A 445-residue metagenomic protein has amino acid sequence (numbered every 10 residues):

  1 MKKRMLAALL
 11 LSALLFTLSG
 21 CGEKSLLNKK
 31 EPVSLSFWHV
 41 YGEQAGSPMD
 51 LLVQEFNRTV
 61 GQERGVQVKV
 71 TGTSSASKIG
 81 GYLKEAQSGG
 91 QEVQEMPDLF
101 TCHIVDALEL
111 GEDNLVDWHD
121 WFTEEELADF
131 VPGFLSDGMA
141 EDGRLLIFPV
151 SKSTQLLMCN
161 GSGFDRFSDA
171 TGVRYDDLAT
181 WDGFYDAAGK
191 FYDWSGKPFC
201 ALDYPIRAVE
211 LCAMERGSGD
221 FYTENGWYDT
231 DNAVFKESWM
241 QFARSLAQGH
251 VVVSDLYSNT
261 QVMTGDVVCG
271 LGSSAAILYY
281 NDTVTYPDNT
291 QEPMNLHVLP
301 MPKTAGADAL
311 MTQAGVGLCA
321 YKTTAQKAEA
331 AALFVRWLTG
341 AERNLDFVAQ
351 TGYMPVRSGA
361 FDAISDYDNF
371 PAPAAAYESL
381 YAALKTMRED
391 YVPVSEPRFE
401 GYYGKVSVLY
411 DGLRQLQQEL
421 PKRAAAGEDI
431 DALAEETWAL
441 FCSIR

Functional and structural regions predicted by a protein language model:
M1-S34, E435-R445: Short, low-complexity disordered leader/linker segments with a strong preference for bacterial N-terminal type II
E43-Q67: Short, polar/charged alpha-helical segment
Q62-F130, F167-S168, V268-C269, P287-T290: Extracytoplasmic "Venus flytrap"/periplasmic binding protein-like
F100-L156, D182-Y185, A213, Q291-P302: Hinge/lid segment of periplasmic solute-binding proteins
R144-V150, Q155, D182-Y228, V267: Extracytoplasmic/periplasmic solute-binding protein
Y185-K190, E224-L256, M301: Glycine-centered hinge/linker elements that transmit conformational signals in sensory and ligand-binding systems
A243, A247-H250, P287-G359: Extracytoplasmic/periplasmic substrate-recognition and gating elements
S365, F370-R445: Conserved C-terminal helix/tail region of periplasmic/extracytoplasmic solute-binding proteins
